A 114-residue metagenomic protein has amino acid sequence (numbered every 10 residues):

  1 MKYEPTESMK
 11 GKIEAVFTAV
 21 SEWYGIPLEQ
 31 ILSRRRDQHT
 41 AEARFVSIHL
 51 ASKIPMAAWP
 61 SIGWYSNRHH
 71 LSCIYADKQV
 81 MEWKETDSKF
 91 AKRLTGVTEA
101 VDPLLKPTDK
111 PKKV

Functional and structural regions predicted by a protein language model:
M1-T18, K110-V114: General nucleic-acid-binding
F17, A58-W59: Helix-turn-helix DNA-binding elements, focusing on the entry/boundary residues of the two helices that contact DNA
F17, K84-P107, K113: Short Lys/Arg-enriched helix C-cap and helix-to-coil transition segments that create basic nucleic-acid-contact patches
E22-R44: Short, Lys/Arg-enriched anionic-surface-contact patches
A41-A57: Short, amphipathic alpha-helical "recognition" segments used to contact nucleic acids or chromatin
S52, D77, K84: DNA major-groove recognition helix of helix-turn-helix
W59-Y65: Short alpha-helical "recognition helix" segments of helix-turn-helix
H69-I74: Helix-turn-helix DNA-binding helix
